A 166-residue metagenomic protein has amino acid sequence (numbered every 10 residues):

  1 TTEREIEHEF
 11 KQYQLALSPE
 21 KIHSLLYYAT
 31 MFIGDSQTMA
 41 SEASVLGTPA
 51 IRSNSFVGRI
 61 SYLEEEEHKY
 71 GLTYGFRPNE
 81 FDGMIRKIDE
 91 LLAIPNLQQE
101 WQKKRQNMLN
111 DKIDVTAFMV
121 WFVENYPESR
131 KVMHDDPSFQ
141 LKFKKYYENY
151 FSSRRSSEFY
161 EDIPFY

Functional and structural regions predicted by a protein language model:
T1-A16: Catalytic donor nucleotide-activated moiety binding site of glycosyltransferases and closely related
Y13, Y28-A29, Y70: Short, well-ordered alpha-helix to beta-strand connector turns
L15-A16, A50, L72-G75: Conserved beta-strand scaffold positions in the cores of enzyme catalytic domains, especially in NTP/NDP-utilizing
A16-S24: Conserved active-site histidine-acidic residue motif and adjacent donor-binding/catalytic loop of glycosyltransferases
L25-Y62: A donor-sugar binding/catalytic signature common to diverse glycosyltransferases and related nucleotide-sugar
S55-S61, N79-Q98: Short glycine/proline-rich, acidic loop/turn segments that cap or connect secondary-structure elements
E66-E90, Q106-N107: Change "using UDP/GDP/dTDP sugars" to "using nucleotide sugars
I85, A93-F165: C-terminal amphipathic helix plus adjacent low-complexity, charged tail appended to glycosyltransferase catalytic
